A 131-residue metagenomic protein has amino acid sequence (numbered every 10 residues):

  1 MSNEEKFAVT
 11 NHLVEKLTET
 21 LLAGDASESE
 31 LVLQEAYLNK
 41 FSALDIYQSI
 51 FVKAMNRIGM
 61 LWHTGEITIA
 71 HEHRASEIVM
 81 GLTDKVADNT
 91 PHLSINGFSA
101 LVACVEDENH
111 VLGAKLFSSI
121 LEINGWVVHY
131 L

Functional and structural regions predicted by a protein language model:
M1-S94: Long amphipathic alpha-helical segments
S94-L131: Conserved mid-sequence domains
